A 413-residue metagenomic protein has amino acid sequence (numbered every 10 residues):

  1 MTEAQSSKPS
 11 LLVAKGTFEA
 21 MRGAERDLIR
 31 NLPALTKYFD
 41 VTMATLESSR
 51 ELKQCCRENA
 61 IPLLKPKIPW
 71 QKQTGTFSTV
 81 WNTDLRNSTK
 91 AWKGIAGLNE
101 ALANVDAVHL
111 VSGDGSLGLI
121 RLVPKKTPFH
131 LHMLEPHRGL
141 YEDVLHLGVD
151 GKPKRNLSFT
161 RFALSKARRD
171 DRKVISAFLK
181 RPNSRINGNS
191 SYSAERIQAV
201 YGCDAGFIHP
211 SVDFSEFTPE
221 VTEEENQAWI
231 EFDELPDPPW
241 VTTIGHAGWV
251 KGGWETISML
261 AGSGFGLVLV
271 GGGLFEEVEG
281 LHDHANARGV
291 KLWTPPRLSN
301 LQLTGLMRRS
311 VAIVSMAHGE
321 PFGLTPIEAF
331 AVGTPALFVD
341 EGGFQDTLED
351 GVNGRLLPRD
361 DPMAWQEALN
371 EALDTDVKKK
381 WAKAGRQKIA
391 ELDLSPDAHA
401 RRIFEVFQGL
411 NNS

Functional and structural regions predicted by a protein language model:
R26-R30, P239, H246-G262: A conserved mid-protein helix/loop that constitutes part of the nucleotide-sugar donor-binding site
T45-R50, I244-G245, F265-L281, P296: Glycosyltransferase donor-sugar binding loop
H137, V149-I186, A194-E195: Membrane-proximal helix-turn-helix segments that form the acceptor-binding/catalytic region of lipid-linked
E279-L301: Nucleotide-activated donor-binding/catalytic signature segment of Leloir-type glycosyltransferases, i.e., the conserved
H318: Aromatic "clamp/platform" in nucleotide-sugar-dependent glycosyltransferases that forms part of the donor/acceptor
P335-V339: Short hydrophobic beta-strand element within catalytic cores of glycosyltransferases and related nucleotide-activated
D350-G351, R355-M363, N370-D376: Conserved acidic donor-binding segment of nucleotide-sugar-dependent glycosyltransferases
D360, D376-Q408: A charged, aromatic-enriched C-terminal amphipathic alpha-helix characteristic of glycosyltransferases across folds
